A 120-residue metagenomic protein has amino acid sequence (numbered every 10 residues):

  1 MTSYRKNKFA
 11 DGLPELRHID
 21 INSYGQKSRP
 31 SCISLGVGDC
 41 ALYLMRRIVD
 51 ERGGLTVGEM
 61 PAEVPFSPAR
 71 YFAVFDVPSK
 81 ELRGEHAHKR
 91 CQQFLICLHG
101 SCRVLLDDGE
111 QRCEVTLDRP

Functional and structural regions predicted by a protein language model:
T2-P120: Non-catalytic, conserved peripheral segments adjacent to functional cores
